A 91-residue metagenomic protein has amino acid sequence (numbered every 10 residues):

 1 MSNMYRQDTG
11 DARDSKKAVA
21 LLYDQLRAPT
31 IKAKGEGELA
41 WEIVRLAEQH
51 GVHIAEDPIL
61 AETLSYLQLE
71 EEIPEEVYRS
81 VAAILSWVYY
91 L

Functional and structural regions predicted by a protein language model:
M1-L91: Divalent-cation
